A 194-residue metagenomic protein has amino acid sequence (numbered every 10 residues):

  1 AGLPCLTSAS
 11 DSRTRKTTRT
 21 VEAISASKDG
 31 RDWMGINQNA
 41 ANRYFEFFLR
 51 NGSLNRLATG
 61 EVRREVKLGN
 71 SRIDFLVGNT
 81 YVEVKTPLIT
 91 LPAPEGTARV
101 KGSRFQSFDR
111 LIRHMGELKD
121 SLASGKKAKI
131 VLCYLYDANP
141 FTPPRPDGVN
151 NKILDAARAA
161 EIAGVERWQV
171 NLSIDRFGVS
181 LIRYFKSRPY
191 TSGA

Functional and structural regions predicted by a protein language model:
A1-A40: Interdomain/boundary linker segments immediately adjacent to catalytic/signaling cores
A26-I36, A93-S107: Short histidine-centered catalytic/ligand-binding loop motif
S27-R64: Acidic-basic catalytic patches of nuclease active cores, encompassing PD-(D/E)XK and other metal-cofactor nuclease
L49, Y81, Q106-G116: Conserved mixed alpha/beta catalytic, RNA-binding, or beta-rich assembly cores of soluble enzyme, regulatory
R63-I73, F108, L118: Charge/polar-rich, low-complexity and marginally structured segments
V66, V77, V84-T86, L132-Y134 (+1 more regions): Short, structured patches in soluble enzyme cores that scaffold and shape functional sites
I73-K101, L118: Conserved catalytic cores of phosphodiester-cleaving nucleases, focusing on short active-site segments
G116, L122-A194: Non-catalytic C-terminal interaction segments of nucleic acid-processing enzymes
